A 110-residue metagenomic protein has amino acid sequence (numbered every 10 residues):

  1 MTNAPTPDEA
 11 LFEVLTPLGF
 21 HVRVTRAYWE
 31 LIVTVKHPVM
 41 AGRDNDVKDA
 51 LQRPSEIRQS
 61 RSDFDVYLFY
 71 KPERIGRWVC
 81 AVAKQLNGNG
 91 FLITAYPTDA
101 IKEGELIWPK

Functional and structural regions predicted by a protein language model:
M1-K110: Ribonuclease/tRNase effector modules and their secretory precursors
